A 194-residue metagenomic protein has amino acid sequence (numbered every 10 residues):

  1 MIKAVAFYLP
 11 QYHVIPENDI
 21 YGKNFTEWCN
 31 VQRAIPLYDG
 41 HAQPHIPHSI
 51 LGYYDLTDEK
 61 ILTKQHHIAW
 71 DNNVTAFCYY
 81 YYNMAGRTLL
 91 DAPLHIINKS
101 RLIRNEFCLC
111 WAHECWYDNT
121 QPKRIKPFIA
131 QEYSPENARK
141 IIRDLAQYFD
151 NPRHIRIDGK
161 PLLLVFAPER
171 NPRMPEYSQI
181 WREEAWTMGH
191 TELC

Functional and structural regions predicted by a protein language model:
M1-C194: Glycan-processing catalytic domains of CAZymes
